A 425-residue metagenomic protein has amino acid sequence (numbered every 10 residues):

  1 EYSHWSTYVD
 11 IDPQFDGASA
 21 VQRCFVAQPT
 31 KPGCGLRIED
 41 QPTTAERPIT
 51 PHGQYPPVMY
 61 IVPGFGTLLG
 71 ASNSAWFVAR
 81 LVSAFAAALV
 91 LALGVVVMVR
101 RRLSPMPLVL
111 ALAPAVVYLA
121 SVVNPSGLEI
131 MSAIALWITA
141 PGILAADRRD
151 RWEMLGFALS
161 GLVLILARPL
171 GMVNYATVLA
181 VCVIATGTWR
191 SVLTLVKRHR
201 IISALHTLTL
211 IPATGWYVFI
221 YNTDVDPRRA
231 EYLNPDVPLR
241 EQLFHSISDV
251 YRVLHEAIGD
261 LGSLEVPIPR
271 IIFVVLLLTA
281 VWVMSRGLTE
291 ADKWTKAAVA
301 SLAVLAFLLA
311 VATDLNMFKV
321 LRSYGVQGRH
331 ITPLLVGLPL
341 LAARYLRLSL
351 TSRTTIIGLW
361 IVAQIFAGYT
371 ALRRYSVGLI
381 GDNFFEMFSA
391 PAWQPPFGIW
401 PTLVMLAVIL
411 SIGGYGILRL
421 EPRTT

Functional and structural regions predicted by a protein language model:
E1-W76: Interfacial juxtamembrane loops and adjacent helix segments that form the catalytic/substrate-binding surfaces
F65, V78-R101: Transmembrane-helix motifs of polytopic, lipid-linked glycan transferases
L69, N73-F77, V95-P114: Transmembrane-helix signature of polytopic, membrane-embedded enzymes that assemble or transfer cell-envelope glycans
R100-L103, D150, W189-I201, V281-A303 (+1 more regions): Membrane-interface helix-loop-helix junctions at transmembrane boundaries of multi-pass membrane enzymes, predominantly
Y118, E153-A180: Membrane-interface alpha helices of multi-pass inner-membrane proteins
V122-E129: Short acidic/glycine- and proline-prone juxtamembrane loop motifs at membrane-interface regions of multi-pass membrane
T139-R148, L155, N174-L210: Perimembrane helix-loop-helix junctions
L193-E290, M387-L406: Membrane-lumen/periplasm interface segments of multi-pass, membrane-embedded glycan/lipid transferases
